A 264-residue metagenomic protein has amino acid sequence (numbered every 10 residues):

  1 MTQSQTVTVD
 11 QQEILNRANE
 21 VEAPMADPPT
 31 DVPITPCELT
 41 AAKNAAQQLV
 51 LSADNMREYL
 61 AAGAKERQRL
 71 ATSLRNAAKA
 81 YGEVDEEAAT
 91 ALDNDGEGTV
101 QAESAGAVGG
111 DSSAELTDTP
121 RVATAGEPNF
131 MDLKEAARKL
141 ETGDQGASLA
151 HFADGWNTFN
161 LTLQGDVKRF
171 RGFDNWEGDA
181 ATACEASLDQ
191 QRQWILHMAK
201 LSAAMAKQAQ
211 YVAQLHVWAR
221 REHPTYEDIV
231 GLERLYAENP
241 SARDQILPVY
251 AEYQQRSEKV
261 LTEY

Functional and structural regions predicted by a protein language model:
M1-E58, R67-Y264: Intrinsically disordered, low-complexity Pro/Gly/Thr/Ser/Ala-rich repeat tracts
